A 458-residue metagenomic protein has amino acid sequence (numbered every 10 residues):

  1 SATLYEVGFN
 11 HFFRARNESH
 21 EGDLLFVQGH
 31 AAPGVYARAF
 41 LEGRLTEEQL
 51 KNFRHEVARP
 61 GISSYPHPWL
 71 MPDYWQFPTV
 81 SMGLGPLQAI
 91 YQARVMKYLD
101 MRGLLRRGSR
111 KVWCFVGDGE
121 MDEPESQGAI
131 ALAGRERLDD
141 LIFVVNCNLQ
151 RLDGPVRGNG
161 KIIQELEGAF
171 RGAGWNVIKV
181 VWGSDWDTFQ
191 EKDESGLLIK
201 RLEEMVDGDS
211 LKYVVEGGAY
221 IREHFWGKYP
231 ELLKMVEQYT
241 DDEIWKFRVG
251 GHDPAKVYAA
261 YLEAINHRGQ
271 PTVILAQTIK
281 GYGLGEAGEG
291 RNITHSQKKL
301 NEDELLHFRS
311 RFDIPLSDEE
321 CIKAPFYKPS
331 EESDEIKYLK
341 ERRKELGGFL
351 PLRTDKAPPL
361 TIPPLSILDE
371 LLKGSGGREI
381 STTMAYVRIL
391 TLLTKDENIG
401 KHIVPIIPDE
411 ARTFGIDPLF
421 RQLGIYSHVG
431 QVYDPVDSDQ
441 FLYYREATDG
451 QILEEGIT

Functional and structural regions predicted by a protein language model:
S1, F9, D23, G29-A32 (+9 more regions): Conserved internal helical-beta-strand scaffold that buttresses enzyme catalytic cores
S1-E136, G160, I416-Y426, G430-T458: Cofactor-binding active-site loop characterized by glycine-rich and histidine/acidic residues
R16, S333-T458: Non-catalytic terminal/interface segments that mediate subunit docking, oligomerization, and allosteric communication
L25-Q28, D140-N148: Short internal beta-strands
A32-G34, M121-E123, L149-D153, D185-F189 (+4 more regions): Flexible loop/turn segments at secondary-structure boundaries
C114-F115, F143, I406: Residue-level marker for buried hydrophobic side chains located in beta-strands that build the well-ordered beta-sheet
E120-P124, G250-Y258, I380-V387: Active-site glycine- and acidic-residue-rich loops that bind and position anionic ligands or nucleotide-like cofactors
C147-G374: Long, well-ordered, tryptophan-enriched scaffold segments
